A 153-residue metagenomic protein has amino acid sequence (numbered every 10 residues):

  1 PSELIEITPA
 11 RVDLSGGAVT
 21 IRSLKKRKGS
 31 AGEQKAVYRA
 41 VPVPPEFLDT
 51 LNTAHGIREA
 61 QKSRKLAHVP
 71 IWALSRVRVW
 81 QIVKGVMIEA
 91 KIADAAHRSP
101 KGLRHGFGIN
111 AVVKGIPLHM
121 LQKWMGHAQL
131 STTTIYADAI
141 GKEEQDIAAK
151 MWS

Functional and structural regions predicted by a protein language model:
P1-E6, K114-I116, H127: A short, glycine-centered helix-capping/turn motif at helix boundaries that positions DNA-contacting or catalytic
P1-T53: Conserved tyrosine-mediated DNA breakage-rejoining catalytic core shared by Y-recombinases
K25-R27, M125, Q129-K150: Catalytic-site neighborhood detector that most strongly recognizes the C-terminal catalytic loop/helix of tyrosine
P44-A95: Active-site/catalytic core of tyrosine-dependent DNA strand-transfer enzymes
S75, V79, P117, A128-Q129: Short coil turns linking two alpha-helices in DNA-binding domains
R76, D94-G115: Short basic/aromatic active-site micro-motif
I92-A93, I116, H127, S153: Helix N-cap/coil-helix junction residues
L121: Short alpha-helical "recognition helix" segments of helix-turn-helix
